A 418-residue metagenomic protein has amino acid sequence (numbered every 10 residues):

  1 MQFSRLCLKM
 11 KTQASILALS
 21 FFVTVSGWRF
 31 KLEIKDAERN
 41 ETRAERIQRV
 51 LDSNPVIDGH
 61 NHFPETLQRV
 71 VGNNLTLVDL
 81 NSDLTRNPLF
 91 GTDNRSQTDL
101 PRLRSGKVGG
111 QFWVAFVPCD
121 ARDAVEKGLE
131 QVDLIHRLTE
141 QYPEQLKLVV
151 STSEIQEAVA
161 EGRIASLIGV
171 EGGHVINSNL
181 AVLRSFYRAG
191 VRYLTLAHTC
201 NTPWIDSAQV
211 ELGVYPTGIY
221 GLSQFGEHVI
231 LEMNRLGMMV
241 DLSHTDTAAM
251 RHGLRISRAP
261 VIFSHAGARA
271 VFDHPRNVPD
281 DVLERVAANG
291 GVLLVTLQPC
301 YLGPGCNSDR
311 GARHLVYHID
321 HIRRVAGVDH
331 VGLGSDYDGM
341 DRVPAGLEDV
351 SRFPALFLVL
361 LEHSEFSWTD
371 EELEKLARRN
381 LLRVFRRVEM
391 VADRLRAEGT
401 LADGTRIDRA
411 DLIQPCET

Functional and structural regions predicted by a protein language model:
F3: Cationic, low-complexity basic patches in intrinsically disordered or flexible, solvent-exposed regions
K11-Q13, A18-T217, D273-T418: N-terminal hydrophobic targeting/anchoring segments and the immediately downstream early-domain regions of hydrolases
C200-D206, L212-L283, L294-P299: Active-site core of metal-dependent hydrolases
